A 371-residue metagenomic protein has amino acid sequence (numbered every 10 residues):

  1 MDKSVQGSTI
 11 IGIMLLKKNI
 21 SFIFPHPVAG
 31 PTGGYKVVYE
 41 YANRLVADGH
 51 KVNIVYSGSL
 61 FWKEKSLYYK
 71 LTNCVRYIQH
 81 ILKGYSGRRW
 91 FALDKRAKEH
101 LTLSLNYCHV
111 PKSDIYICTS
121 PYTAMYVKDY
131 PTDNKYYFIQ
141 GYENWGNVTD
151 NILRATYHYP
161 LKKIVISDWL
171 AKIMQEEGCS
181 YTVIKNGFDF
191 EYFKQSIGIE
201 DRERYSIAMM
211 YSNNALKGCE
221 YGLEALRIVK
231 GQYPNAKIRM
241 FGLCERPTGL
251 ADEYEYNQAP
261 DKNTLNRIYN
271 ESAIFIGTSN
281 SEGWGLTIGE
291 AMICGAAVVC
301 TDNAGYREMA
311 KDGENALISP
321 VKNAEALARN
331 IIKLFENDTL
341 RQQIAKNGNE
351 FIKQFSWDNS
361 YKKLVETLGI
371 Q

Functional and structural regions predicted by a protein language model:
N144-D150, Q175-E176, T182-E203, R267: Acidic anion/phosphate-binding donor-loop and adjacent secondary structure in glycosyltransferase catalytic cores
I164, G198-K217, L223-I228: Conserved donor-binding/catalytic core segment of Leloir-type glycosyltransferases
C244, Y254-Y269, K322: Conserved active-site histidine-acidic residue motif and adjacent donor-binding/catalytic loop of glycosyltransferases
G249, D302-G313, L317-I318: Short acidic/histidine- and often glycine-rich active-site loop of Leloir-type glycosyltransferases that engages
N280: Aromatic "clamp/platform" in nucleotide-sugar-dependent glycosyltransferases that forms part of the donor/acceptor
A297-C300: Short hydrophobic beta-strand element within catalytic cores of glycosyltransferases and related nucleotide-activated
D312-G313, L317-A324, K333-D338: Conserved acidic donor-binding segment of nucleotide-sugar-dependent glycosyltransferases
A326, K333, L340-Q354, K363-E366: A short, well-ordered alpha-helix in the C-terminal region of glycosyltransferases
